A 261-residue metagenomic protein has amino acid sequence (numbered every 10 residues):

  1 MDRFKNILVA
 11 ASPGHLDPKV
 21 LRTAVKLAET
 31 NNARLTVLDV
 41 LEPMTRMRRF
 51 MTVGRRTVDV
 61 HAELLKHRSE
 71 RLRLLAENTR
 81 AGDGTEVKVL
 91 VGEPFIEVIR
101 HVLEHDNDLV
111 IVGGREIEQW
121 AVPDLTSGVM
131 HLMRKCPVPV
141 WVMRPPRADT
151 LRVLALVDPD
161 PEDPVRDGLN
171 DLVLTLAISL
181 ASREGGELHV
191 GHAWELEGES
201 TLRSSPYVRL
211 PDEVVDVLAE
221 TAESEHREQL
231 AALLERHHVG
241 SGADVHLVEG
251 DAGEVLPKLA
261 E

Functional and structural regions predicted by a protein language model:
M1-R3, L16, T23-K26, K66 (+3 more regions): Structural beta-alpha unit
D2-R55, T150-D212: Small/aliphatic-rich secondary-structure junction motif
V25, R73, M130, T175-I178 (+1 more regions): Active-site phosphate/pyrophosphate- and oxyanion-stabilizing loops and adjacent acidic/basic residues in soluble
T36-L38, E86-L90, W141, H189-G191 (+1 more regions): General small-molecule cofactor/ligand-binding pocket signal
R56-E70, D212-E228: A short acidic, glycine-rich active-site loop that binds or catalyzes chemistry on phosphate/adenosine moieties
I111-G114, P139-R144: Short beta-strand elements of ligand-binding domains
V112-H131, T150: Glycine-rich, Arg-bearing micro-motifs that act as flexible, cationic patches
